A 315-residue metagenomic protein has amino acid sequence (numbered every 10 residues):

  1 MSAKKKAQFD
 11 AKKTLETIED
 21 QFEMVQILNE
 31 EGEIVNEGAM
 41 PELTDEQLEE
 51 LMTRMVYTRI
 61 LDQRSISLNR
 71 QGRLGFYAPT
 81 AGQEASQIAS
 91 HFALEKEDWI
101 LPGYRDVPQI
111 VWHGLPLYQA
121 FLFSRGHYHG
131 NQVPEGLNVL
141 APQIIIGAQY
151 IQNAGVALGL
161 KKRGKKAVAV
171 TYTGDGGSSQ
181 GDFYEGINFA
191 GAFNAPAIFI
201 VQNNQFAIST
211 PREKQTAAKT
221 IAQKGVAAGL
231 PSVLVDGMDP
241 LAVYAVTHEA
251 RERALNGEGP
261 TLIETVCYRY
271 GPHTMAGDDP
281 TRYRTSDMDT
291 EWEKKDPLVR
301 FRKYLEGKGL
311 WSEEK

Functional and structural regions predicted by a protein language model:
M1-I100, Y104: N-terminal amphipathic, basic-rich helices that act as targeting or association modules
T14-L28, E46-R59, Q83-A89, P116-G126 (+5 more regions): Short, charge-rich amphipathic segments
E33-I34, V107, N204-A207: A short, flexible beta-alpha/helix-coil linker loop
A39-E46, V139-L140, L234, E314: Short coil/turn segments at secondary-structure junctions
A39-L43, T53, Q109-W112, D289-E293: A general boundary/transition motif marking the beginning of the first structured unit of a protein
E46-E49, Q63, L115-Q119, K219 (+3 more regions): Generic alpha-helical secondary structure signal
I60-Q63, S67-A195, P211-A217, A222-G229: Cofactor-binding active-site loop characterized by glycine-rich and histidine/acidic residues
G147-K315: Glycine-rich ThDP/TPP pyrophosphate-binding loop and its adjacent helix/strand module within ThDP-dependent enzymes
